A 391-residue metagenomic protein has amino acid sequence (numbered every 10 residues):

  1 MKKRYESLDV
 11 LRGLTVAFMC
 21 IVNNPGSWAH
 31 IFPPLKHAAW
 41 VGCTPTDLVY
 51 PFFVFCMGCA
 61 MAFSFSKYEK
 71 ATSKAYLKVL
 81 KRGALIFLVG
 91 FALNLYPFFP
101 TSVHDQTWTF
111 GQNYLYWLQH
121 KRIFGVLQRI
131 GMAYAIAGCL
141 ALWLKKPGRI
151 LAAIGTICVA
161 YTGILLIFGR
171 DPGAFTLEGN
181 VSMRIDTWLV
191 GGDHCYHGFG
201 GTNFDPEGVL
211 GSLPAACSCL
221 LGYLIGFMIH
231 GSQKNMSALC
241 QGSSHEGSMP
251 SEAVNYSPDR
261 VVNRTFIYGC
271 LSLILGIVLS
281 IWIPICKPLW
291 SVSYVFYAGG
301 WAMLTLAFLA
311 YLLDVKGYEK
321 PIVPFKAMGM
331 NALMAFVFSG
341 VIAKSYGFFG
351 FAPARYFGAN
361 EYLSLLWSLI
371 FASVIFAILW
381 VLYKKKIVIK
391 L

Functional and structural regions predicted by a protein language model:
M1-A238, S243-H245, P250, N255-L391: Alpha-helical transmembrane segments and their immediate juxtamembrane cytosolic regions
